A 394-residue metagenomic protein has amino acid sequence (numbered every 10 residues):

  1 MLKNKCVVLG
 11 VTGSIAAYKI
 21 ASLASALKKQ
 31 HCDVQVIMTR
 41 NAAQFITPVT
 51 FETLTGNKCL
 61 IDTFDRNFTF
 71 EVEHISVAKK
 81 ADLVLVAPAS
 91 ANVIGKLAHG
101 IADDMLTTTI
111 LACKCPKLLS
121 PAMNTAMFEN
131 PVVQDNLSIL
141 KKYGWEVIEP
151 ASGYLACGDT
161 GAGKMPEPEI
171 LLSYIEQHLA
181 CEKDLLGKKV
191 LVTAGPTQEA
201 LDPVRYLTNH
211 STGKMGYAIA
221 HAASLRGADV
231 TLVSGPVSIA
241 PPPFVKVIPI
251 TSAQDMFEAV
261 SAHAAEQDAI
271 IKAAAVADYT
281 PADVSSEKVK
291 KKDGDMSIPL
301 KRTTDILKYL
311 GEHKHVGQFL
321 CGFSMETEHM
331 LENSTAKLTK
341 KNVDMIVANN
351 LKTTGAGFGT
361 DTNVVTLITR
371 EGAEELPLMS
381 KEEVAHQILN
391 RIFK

Functional and structural regions predicted by a protein language model:
M1-L119, N124-K394: A cross-family phosphate/adenosyl-ligand binding-site feature
